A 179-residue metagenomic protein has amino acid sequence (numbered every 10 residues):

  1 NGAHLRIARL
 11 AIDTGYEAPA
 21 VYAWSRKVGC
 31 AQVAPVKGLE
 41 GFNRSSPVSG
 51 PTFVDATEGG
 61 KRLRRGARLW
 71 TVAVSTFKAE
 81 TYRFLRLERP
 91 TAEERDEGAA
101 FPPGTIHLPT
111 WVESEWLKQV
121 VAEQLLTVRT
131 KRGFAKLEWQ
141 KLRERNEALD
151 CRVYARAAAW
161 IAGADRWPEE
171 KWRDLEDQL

Functional and structural regions predicted by a protein language model:
N1-R132: Mg2+-dependent endonuclease catalytic cores in nucleic-acid-processing enzymes, primarily RNase H-like
P103-L179: Long, compositionally biased intrinsically disordered regions
